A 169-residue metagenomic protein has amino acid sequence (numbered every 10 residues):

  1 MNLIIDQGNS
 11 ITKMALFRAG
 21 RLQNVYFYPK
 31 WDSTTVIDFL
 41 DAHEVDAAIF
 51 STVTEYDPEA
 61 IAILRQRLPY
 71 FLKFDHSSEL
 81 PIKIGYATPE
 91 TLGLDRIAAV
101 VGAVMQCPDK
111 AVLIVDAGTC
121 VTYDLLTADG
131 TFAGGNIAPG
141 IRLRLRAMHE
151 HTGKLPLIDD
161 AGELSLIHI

Functional and structural regions predicted by a protein language model:
M1-L80: N-terminal glycine/serine-rich phosphate-binding loop of ATP-dependent small-molecule kinases, especially carbohydrate
M1-R18, K110-T127, M148: Gly/Thr-rich phosphate-binding beta-strand-loop-beta motif of the actin/hexokinase/Hsp70
R21, G130-T131: Residue-level signal for well-ordered, solvent-exposed loop/turn and beta-edge residues enriched in charged/polar side
V36-D38, P81-Y86, R144-H149: Short, charged, surface-exposed secondary-structure boundary motifs
P81-V112: Conserved phosphate-binding catalytic cores of ATP/NTP-utilizing and phosphoryl-transfer enzymes
K110-V115, F132-A133, K154-E163: Short, structured loop/turn "capping" segments at alpha-beta junctions
T131-G153: Gly/Ser/Thr-rich active-site loops/lids in small-molecule metabolic enzymes that frequently grip phosphoryl groups
I167-I169: Conserved small/polar residues in nucleotide/adenosyl-binding loops
